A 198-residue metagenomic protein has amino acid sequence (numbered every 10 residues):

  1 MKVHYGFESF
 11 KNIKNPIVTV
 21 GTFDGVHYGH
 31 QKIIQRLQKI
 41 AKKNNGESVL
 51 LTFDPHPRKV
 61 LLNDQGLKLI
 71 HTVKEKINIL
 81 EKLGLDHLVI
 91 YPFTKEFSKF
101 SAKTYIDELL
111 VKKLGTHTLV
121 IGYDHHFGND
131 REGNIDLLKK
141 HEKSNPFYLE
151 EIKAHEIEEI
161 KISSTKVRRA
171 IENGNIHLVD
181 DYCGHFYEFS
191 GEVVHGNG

Functional and structural regions predicted by a protein language model:
K2-E8, V89: Short acidic-hydrophobic, aromatic-tinged amphipathic segments that line or gate anion-handling sites
F7-T72: N-terminal catalytic cores of NTP/NDP-binding nucleotidyl/phosphoryl-transfer enzymes
S9-N12, K95-S98, E156-I160: A short acidic, often aromatic-flanked loop/helix-cap motif at beta-alpha or helix-coil junctions that lines enzyme
K32, R36, E75, L178-H185: A non-catalytic, amphipathic alpha-helix used as a structural packing/dimerization or gating element in enzyme scaffolds
E47-V49, H87, T118, E150: A structural signal for isolated positions on well-ordered beta-strands in alpha/beta enzyme cores
K59-Y123, F127-S144: N-terminal Rossmann-like or analogous alpha/beta NTP/dinucleotide-binding catalytic cores that position adenine
D107, V111-G198: Active-site cores that bind ATP or allylic diphosphates and position pyrophosphate for catalysis
